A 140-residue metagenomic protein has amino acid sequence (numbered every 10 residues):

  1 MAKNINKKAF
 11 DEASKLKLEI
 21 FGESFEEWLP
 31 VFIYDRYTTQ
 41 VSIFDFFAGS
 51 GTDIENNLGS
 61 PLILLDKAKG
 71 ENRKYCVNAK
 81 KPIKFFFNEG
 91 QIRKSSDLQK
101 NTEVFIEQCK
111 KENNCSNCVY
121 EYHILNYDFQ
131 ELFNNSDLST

Functional and structural regions predicted by a protein language model:
M1-Y37: Class I SAM-dependent methyltransferase Rossmann-like catalytic core, especially the SAM/SAH-binding loop
E23-N134: SAM cofactor-binding core of SAM-dependent methyltransferases, primarily the Rossmann-like beta-alpha-beta module
S136-T140: A short acidic, Gly/Pro-enriched loop at the edge of an enzyme's catalytic core that lines a small-molecule cofactor
